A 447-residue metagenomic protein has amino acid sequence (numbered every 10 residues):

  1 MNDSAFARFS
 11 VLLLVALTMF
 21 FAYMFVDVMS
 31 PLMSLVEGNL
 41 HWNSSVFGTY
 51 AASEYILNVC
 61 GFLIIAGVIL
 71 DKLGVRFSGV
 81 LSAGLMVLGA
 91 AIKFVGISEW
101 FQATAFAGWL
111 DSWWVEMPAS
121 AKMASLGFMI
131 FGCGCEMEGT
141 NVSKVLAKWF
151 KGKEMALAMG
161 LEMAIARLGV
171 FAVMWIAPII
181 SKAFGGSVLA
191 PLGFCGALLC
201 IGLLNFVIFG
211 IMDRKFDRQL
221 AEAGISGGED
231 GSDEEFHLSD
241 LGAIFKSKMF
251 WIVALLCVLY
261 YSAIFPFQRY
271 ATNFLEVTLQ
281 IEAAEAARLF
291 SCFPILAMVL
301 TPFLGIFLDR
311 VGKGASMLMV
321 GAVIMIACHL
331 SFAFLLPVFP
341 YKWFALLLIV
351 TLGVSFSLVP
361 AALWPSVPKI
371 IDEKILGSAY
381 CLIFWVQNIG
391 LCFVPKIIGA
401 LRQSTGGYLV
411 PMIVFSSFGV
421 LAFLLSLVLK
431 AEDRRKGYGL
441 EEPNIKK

Functional and structural regions predicted by a protein language model:
M1-A5, D217-V253, I445-K447: Juxtamembrane intracellular "pre-TM" segments in multi-pass secondary transporters
M29-M33, S247-T301, P360, W364 (+1 more regions): Extracytoplasmic gate region of multi-pass secondary transporters
A52-V68, S291-L304: Central cavity-lining transmembrane alpha-helices of secondary-active solute carriers, predominantly the Major
D71-A83, R310-V323: Cytoplasmic membrane-interface "Motif A"-like loop-to-helix N-cap segments of 12-TM Major Facilitator Superfamily
G84-E116, V323-F339: C-terminal ends and interior cores of transmembrane alpha-helices in multi-pass membrane transporters/permeases
A121, G127-I165: Cytoplasmic helix-loop-helix junction between adjacent transmembrane helices in 12-TM secondary transporters
L189-F209, V410-L427: Symmetry-related core transmembrane helices of the 12-TM Major Facilitator Superfamily/SLC fold
G314-L363: C-terminal transmembrane helical hairpin of 12-TM major facilitator-type secondary transporters
